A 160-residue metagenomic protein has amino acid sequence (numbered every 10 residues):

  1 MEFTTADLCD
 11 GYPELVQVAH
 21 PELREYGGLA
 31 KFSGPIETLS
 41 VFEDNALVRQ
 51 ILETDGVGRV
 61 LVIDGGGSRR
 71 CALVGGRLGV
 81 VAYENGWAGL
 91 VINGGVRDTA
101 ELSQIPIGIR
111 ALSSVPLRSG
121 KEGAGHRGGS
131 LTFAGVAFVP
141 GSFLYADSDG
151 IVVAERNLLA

Functional and structural regions predicted by a protein language model:
M1-P140, N157-A160: Feature captures the catalytic cores and cofactor-binding loops of soluble hydro-lyases/lyases that act on carboxylate
G95, A146-D147: A short, compositionally biased micro-patch
S148, V153-A160: Short, compositionally biased
